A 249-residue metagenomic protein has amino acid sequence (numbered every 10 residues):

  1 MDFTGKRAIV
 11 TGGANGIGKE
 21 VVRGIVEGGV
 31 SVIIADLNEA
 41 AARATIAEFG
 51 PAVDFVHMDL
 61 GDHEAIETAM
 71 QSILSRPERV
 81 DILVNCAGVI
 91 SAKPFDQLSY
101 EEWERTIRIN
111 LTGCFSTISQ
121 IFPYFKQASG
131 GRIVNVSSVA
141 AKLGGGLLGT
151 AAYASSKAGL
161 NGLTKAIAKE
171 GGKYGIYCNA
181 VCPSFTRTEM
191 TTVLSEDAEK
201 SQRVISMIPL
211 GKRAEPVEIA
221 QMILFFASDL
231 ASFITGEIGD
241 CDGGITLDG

Functional and structural regions predicted by a protein language model:
D2, L224, T235-G249: Short C-terminal tail/terminal secondary-structure segment of NAD(P)H-dependent dehydrogenase/reductase domains
D2-S31: Canonical Rossmann dinucleotide-binding motif of NAD(H)/NADP(H)-dependent dehydrogenases/reductases, specifically
P94-F95, E102-I107, K200, V204: Substrate-binding pocket helix/loop in short-chain dehydrogenase/reductase
I118, S156, T164: Active-site helix of classical SDR
P123, K165, K169-E170, S232: Alpha-helical segment proximal to the catalytic Tyr-Lys
S138: Residue(s) in the substrate-gating loop at a strand-loop-helix junction that position the organic substrate next
G172-Y177, I234-G236: Short, small/polar-rich loop/turn modules that mediate ligand/substrate recognition or access, typified
